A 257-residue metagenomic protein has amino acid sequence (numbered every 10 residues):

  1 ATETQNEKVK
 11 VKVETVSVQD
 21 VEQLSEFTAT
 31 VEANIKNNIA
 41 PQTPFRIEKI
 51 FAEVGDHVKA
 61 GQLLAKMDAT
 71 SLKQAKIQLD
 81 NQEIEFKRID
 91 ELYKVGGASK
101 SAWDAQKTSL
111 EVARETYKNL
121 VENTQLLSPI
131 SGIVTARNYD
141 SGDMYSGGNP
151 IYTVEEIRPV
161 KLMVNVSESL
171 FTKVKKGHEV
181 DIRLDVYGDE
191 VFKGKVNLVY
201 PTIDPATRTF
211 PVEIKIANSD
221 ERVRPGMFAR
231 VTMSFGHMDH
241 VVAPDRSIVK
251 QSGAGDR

Functional and structural regions predicted by a protein language model:
A1-T28, S128, K173-K176, D181-I182 (+2 more regions): Acidic, gly/proline-rich low-complexity N-terminal segments at the extreme N terminus
V16, Q23, A40-N149, K161-M163: Amphipathic alpha-helical coiled-coil/rod segments that serve as protein-protein coupling scaffolds
V18, K36, Y139, Y200-P205 (+1 more regions): Short, conserved beta-turn/loop elements at beta-strand boundaries and strand-helix junctions
T30, P44-F51, H57-L63, L127-V186 (+3 more regions): Surface-exposed patches in structured soluble domains
A65, R222-R257: Edge-of-domain interaction segments
A65, S71-L72, D185-D189, F235-D239: Short, charged beta-turn/beta-strand-edge "cap" motif at the junction between a beta-strand and an adjacent loop
L72-R88, V166-T172, V196-I203, A243-S252: Short, compositionally biased
N123, T202-P211: Short, solvent-exposed secondary-structure boundary/capping segments
